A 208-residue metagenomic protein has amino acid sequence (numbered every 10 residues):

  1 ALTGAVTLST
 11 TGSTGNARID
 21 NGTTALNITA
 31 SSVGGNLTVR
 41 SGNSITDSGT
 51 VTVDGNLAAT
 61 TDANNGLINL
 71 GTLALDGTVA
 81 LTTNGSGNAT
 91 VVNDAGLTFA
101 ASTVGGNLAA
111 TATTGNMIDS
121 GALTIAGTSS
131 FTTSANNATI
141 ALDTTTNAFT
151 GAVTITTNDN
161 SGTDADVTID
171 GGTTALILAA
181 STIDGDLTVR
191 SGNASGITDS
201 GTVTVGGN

Functional and structural regions predicted by a protein language model:
A1-N208: Extracellular lectin-like interaction modules
